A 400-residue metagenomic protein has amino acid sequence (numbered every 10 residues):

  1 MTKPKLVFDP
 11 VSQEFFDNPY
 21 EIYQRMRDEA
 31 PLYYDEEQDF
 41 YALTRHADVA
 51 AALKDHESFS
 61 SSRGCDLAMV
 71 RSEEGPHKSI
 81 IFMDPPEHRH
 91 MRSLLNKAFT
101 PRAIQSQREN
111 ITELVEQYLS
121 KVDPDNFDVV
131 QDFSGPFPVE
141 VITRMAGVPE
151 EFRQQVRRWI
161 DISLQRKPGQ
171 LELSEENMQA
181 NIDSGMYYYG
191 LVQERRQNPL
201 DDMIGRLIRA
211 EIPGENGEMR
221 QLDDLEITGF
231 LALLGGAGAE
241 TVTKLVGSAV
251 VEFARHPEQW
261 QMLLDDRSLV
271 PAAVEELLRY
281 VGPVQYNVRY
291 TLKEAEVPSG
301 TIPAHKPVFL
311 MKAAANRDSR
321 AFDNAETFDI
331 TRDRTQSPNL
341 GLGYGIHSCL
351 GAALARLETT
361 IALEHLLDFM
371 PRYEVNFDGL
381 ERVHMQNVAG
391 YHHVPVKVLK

Functional and structural regions predicted by a protein language model:
M1-K400: Cytochrome P450
